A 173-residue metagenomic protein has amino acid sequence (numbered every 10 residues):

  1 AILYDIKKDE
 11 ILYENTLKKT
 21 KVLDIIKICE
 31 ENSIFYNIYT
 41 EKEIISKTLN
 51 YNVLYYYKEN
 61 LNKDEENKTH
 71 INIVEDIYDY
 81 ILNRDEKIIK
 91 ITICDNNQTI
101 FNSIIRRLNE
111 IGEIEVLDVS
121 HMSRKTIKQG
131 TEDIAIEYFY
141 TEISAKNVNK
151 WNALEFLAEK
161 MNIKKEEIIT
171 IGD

Functional and structural regions predicted by a protein language model:
A1-E43, F156-I171: Cytosolic catalytic headpiece
I28, Y39, E43-I169: Conserved acidic, metal-coordinating active-site core of Asp-based, Mg2+-dependent phosphoryl-transfer enzymes
